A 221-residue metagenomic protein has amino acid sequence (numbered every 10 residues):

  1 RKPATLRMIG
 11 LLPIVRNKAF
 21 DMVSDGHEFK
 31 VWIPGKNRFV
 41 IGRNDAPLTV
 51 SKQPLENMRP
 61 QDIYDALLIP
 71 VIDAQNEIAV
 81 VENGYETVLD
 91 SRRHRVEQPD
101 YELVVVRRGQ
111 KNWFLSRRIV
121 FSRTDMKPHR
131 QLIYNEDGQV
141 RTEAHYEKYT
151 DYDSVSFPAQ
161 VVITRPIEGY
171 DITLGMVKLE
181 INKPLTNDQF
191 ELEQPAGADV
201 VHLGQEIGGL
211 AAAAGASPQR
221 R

Functional and structural regions predicted by a protein language model:
R1-K2, S24, F121, D151: Generic beta-strand structural signal
K2-D65, A198: An acidic-aromatic
P13, L67-L68, I72, I181 (+1 more regions): Residue-level marker of positions within ordered structural domains that often coincide with functionally constrained
V15-K18, D73-A74, Y152, G169: Short beta-strands and strand-coil junctions in structured, solvent-facing domains, enriched
K36-G109: A charged, solvent-exposed segment within the mature domains of Sec-exported extracytoplasmic proteins
A79-A196, V201: Gly/Pro-enriched, hydrophobic low-complexity segments that function as extracytoplasmic propeptides/linkers
Q189-R221: Gram-negative outer-membrane assembly/targeting C-terminal domains
